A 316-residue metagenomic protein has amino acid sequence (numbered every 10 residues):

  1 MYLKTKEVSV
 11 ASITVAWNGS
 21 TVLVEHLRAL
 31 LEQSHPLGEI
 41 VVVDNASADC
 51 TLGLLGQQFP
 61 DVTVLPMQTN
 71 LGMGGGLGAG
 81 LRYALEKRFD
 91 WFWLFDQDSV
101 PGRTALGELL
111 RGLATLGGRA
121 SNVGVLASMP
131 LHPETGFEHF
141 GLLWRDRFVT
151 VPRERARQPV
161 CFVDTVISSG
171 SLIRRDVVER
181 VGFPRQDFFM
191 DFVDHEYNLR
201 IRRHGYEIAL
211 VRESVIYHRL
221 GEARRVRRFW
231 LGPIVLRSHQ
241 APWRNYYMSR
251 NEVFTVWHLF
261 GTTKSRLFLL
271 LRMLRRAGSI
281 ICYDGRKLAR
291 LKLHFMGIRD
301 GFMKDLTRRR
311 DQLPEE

Functional and structural regions predicted by a protein language model:
G19-Q33: Short, well-formed alpha-helical segments that are part of the catalytic scaffolds of diverse glycosyltransferases
A29, D44-L52, T69, S99-V100: A conserved acidic beta->alpha catalytic loop
G56-G75, A79-Y83: Conserved donor nucleotide-binding strand/loop of the catalytic core
F89-D98: Short beta-strand-to-loop acidic/aromatic patch adjacent to the donor-nucleotide binding site
T104-F140: Conserved donor NDP-sugar-binding/catalytic core segment of glycosyltransferases
L143-D164: Short, flexible, basic/aromatic active-site loop/helix in glycosyltransferases
S171, V177-G182, D187-Y217: A short, conserved alpha-helix in the catalytic core of glycosyltransferases
V256-E316: Non-catalytic, C-terminal membrane-associated alpha-helical segments of glycosyltransferases
